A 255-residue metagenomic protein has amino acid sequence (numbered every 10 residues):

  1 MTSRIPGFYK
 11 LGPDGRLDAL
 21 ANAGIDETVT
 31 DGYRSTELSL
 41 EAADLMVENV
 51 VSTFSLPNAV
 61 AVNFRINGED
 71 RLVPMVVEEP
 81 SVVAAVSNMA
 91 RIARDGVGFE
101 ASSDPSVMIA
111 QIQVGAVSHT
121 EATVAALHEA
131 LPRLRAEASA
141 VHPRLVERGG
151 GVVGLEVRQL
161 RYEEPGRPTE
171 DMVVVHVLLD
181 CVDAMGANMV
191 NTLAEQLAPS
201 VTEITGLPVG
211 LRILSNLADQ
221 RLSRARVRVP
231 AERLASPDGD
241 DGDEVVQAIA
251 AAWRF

Functional and structural regions predicted by a protein language model:
M1-M75, E79, F99-V107: Acidic/polar, glycine-rich intrinsically disordered N-terminal extensions of enzymes
D31-G32, G98-D104, V141-G154, T202-N216: Flexible, glycine/charged-enriched surface loops at secondary-structure junctions
V47, R65, E69-V76, Q111-S118 (+3 more regions): Short glycine-rich or small-residue beta-strand-to-loop segments that form or flank ligand, phosphate, metal/Fe-S
T53-L56, A61, P168-V177, E244-F255: Short, hydrophobic/aliphatic alpha-helical segments
V60-I66, Q159-C181, V227-A231: Short beta-strand elements
P74, P80, V86, A101-E164: Hydrophobic alpha-helical hairpins/lids featuring a short glycine-rich hinge
V76-G98, T192: Extended active-site and interfacial segments that coordinate phosphate-rich ligands in large catalytic machineries
A184-F255: Glycine-rich anion/phosphate-binding loop at the beta-strand->alpha-helix junction
